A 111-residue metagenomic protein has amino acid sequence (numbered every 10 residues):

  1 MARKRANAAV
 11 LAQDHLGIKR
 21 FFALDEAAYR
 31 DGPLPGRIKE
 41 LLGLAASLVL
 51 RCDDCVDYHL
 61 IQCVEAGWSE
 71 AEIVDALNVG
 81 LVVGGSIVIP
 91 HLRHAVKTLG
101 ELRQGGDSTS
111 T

Functional and structural regions predicted by a protein language model:
M1-E40, V88-T111: Acidic, glycine/proline-rich low-complexity segments that act as flexible tails and inter-domain linkers
E26, G43, L60-V64, L77-N78: Amphipathic alpha-helical segments within well-ordered protein domains
P33-L50, A71-A76: Immediate flanking context of iron-sulfur cluster ligation sites
C52-C55: Short cysteine clusters
Y58-E72, V96: Iron-sulfur (Fe-S) cluster-binding segments and ferredoxin-like electron-carrier domains, especially [2Fe-2S]
G67-N78, R103-T111: Charge-rich, acidic-biased intrinsically disordered regions
V82-I87: Glycine-rich phosphate/pyrophosphate-binding beta-alpha loops
